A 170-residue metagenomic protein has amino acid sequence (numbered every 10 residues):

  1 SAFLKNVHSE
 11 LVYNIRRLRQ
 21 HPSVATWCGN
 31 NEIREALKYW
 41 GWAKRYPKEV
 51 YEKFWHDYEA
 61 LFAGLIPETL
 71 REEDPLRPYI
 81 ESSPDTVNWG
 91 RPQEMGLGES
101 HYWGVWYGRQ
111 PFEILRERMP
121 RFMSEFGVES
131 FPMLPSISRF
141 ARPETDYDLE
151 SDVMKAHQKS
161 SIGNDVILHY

Functional and structural regions predicted by a protein language model:
A2-Q93: Active-site neighborhood of glycoside hydrolase catalytic domains
W27, R34, L61, L65-R71 (+2 more regions): Substrate-binding clefts and catalytic carboxylate motifs of secreted carbohydrate-active enzymes
